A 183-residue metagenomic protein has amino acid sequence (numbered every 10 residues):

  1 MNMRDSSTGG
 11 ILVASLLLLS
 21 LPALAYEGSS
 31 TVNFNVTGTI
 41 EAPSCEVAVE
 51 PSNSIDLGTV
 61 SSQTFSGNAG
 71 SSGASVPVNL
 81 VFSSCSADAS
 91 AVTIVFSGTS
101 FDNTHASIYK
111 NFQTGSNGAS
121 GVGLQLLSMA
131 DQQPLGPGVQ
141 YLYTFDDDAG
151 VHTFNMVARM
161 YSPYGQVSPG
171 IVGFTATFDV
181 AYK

Functional and structural regions predicted by a protein language model:
N2-G10, A23-K183: Mature extracellular/passenger domains of Gram-negative fimbrial/pilin and adhesin proteins
G10-S20: Bacterial N-terminal signal peptides
